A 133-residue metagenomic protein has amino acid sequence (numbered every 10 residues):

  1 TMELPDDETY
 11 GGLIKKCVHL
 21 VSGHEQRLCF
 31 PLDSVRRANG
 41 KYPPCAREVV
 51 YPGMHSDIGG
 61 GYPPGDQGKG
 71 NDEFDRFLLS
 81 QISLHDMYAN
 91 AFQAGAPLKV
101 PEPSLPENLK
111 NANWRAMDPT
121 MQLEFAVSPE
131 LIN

Functional and structural regions predicted by a protein language model:
T1-N133: Active-site- or binding-pocket-proximal scaffold segments within functional domains
